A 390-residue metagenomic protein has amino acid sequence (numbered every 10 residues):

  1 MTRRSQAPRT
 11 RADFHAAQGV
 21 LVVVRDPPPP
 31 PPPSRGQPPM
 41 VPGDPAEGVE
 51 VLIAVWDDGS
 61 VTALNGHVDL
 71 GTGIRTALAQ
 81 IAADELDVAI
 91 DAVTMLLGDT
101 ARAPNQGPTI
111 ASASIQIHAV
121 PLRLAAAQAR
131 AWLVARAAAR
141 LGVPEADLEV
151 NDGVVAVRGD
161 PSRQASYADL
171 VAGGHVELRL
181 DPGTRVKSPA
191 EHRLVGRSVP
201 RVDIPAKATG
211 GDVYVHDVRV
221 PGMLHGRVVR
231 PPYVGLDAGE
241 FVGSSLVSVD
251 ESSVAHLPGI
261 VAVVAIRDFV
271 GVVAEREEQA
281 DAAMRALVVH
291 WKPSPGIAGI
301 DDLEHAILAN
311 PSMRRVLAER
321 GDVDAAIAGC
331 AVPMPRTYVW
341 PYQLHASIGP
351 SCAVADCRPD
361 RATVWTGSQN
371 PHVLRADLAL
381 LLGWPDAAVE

Functional and structural regions predicted by a protein language model:
M1-E390: Structural alpha/beta core scaffold segments of enzyme domains
